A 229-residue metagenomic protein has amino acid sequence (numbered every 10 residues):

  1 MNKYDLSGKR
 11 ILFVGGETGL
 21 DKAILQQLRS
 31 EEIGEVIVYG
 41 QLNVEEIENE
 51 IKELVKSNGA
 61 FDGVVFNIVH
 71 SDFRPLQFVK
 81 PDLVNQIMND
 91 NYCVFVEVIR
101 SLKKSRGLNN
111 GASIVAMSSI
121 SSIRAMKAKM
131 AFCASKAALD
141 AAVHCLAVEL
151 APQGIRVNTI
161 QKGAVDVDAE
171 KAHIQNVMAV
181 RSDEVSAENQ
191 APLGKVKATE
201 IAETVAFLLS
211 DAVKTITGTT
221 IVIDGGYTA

Functional and structural regions predicted by a protein language model:
E45-E48, K52, K56, G63-N85 (+2 more regions): Conserved mid-core segment of classical short-chain dehydrogenase/reductases
H70, Q77-V96, V115, L139: Catalytic Tyr-X3-Lys loop
I99, S135: Active-site helix of classical SDR
S119: Residue(s) in the substrate-gating loop at a strand-loop-helix junction that position the organic substrate next
A125-C133, C145: Active-site loop-to-helix junction immediately N-terminal to the catalytic Tyr of the SDR YXXXK motif in Rossmann-fold
A151, R156, I216-G218: Short, small/polar-rich loop/turn modules that mediate ligand/substrate recognition or access, typified
P152, A164-Q190: A glycine/serine/threonine-rich, flexible loop-to-helix segment that serves as the NAD(P) cofactor-binding "lid"
G194-I223, T228: C-terminal substrate-recognition "lid" of short-chain dehydrogenase/reductases
